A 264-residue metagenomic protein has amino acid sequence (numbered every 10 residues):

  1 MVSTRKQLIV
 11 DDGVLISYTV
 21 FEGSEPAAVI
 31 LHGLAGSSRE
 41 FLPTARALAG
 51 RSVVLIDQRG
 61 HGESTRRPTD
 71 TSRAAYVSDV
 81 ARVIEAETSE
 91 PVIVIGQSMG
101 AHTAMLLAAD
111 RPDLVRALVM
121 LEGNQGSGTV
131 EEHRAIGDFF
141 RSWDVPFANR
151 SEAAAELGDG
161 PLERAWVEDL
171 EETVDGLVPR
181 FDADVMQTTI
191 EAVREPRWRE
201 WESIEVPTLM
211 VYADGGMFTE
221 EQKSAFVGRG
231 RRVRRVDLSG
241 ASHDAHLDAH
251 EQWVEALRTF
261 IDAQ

Functional and structural regions predicted by a protein language model:
M1-A28, A49-R51, S89-E90, R234 (+1 more regions): Alpha/beta-hydrolase fold catalytic core
V14-T65: Conserved HGGG/HGGXW glycine-rich cap/lid loop of the alpha/beta-hydrolase fold
V77-V92: Conserved acidic catalytic loop of the alpha/beta-hydrolase fold
G96, G100, A104: Gly/Ala-rich beta-loop-alpha elbow adjacent to hydrolase catalytic centers
L106-A109, R116-P146: Flexible "cap/lid" loop of the alpha/beta hydrolase fold
V130-H133, A148-E200: Conserved alpha/beta-hydrolase catalytic His-Asp/Glu region
G176-R229, D237: Conserved serine/cysteine hydrolase catalytic core
A241-H250, V254: Catalytic histidine-centered segment of alpha/beta-hydrolase-like enzymes
